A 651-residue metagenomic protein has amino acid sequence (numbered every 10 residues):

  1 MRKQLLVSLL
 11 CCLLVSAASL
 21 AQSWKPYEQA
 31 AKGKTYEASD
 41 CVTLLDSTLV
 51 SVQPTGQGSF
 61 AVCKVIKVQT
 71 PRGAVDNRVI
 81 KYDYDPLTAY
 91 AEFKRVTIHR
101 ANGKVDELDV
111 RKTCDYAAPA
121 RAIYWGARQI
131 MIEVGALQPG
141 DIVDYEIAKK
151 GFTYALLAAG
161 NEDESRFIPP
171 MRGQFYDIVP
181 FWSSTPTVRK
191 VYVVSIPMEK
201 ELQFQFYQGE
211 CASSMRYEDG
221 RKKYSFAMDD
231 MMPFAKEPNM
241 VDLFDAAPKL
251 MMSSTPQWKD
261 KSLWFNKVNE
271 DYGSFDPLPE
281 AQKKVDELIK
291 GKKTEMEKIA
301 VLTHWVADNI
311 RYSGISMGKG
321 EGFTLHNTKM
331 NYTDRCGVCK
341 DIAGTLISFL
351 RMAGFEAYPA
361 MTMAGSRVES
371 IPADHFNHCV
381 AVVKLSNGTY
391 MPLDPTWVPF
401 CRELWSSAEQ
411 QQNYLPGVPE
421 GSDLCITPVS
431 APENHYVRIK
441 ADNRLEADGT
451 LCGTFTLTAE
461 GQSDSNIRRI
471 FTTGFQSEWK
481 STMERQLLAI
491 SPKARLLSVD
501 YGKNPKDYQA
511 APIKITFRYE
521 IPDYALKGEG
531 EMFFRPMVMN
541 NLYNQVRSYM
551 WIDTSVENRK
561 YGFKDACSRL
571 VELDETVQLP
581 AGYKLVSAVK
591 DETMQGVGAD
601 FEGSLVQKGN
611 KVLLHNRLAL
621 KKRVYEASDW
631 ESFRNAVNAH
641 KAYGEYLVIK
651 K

Functional and structural regions predicted by a protein language model:
M1-L9: Bacterial N-terminal signal peptides that target proteins for export
S8-S16: Bacterial N-terminal signal peptides
A17-A21: Sec/Tat signal peptide C-region and signal peptidase I cleavage site
Q22-K651: A sensor for short, sequence-defined functional sites
